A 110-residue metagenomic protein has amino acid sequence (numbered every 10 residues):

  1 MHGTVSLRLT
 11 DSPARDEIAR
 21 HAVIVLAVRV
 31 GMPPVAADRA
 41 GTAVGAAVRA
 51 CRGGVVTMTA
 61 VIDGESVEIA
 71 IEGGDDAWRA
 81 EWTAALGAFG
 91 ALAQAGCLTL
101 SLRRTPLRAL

Functional and structural regions predicted by a protein language model:
M1-G45: Bergerat-fold GHKL ATPase/HATPase_c domain
M1-V5, V48-L110: Conserved beta-strand-loop-beta-strand hairpin that lines the nucleotide-binding pocket of ATP/GTP-utilizing enzymes
